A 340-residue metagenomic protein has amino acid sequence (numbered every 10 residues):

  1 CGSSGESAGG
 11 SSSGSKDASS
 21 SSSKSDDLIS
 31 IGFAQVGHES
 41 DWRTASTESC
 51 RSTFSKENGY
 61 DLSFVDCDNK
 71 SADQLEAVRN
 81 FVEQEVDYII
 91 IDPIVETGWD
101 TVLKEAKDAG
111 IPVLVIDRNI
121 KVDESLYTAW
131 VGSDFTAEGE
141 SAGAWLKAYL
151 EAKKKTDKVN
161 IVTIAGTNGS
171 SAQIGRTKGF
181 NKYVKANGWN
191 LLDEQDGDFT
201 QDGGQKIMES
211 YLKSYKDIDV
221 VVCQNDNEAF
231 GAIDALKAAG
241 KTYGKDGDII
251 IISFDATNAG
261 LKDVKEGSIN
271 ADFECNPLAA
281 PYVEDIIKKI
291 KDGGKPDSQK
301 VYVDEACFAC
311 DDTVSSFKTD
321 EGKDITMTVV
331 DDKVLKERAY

Functional and structural regions predicted by a protein language model:
C1-S23: Bacterial lipoprotein signal-peptidase II cleavage site
D27-I29, I164-N168, K182-V184, A279-Y340: Hinge/cleft segment of the Venus flytrap/periplasmic-binding protein
I29-E57, L62-E76, N80, Q84-V86 (+4 more regions): Extracytoplasmic "Venus flytrap"
I31, Q74, V131-K158, G203-Q205 (+2 more regions): Hydrophobic alpha-helical segments within soluble ligand-binding/sensing domains
W42-K56, E138-G143, S171-W189, I207 (+1 more regions): Short, solvent-exposed amphipathic alpha-helices that sit in or adjacent to ligand/effector-binding or catalytic
F64-D66, V122-A148, E194, E266-P277: Short beta-strand elements at the ligand-binding edges of bilobed clamshell
Y88-D108, F180, G197-K262: Hydrophobic alpha-helical
T97, T101-A137, N160, T257-K265: Flexible loop/hinge segments that line or gate small-molecule binding clefts
